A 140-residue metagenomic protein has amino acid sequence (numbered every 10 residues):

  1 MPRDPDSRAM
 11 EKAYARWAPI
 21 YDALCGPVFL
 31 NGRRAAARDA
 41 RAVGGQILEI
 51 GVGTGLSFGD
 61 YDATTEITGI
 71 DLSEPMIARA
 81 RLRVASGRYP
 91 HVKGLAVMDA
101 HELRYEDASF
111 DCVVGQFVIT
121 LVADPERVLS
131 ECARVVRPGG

Functional and structural regions predicted by a protein language model:
M1-R16: N-terminal, positively charged/glycine-rich alpha-helical extensions of SAM-dependent methyltransferases
P27-G44: Conserved alpha-helix/loop element of class I SAM-dependent methyltransferases that forms part of the SAM/SAH-binding
A40-R41, Y61, V136: A generic alpha-to-beta junction signature in SAM-dependent methyltransferases
Q46-E102: Class I SAM-dependent methyltransferase SAM/SAH-binding core
M98-V113: A short acidic, Gly/Pro-enriched loop at the edge of an enzyme's catalytic core that lines a small-molecule cofactor
C112-D124: A short SAM/SAH-binding and catalytic strip from SAM-dependent methyltransferases
E126-P138: A short glycine-rich, Lys/Arg-flanked "PGG" loop and its adjoining helix->strand segment in the class I
